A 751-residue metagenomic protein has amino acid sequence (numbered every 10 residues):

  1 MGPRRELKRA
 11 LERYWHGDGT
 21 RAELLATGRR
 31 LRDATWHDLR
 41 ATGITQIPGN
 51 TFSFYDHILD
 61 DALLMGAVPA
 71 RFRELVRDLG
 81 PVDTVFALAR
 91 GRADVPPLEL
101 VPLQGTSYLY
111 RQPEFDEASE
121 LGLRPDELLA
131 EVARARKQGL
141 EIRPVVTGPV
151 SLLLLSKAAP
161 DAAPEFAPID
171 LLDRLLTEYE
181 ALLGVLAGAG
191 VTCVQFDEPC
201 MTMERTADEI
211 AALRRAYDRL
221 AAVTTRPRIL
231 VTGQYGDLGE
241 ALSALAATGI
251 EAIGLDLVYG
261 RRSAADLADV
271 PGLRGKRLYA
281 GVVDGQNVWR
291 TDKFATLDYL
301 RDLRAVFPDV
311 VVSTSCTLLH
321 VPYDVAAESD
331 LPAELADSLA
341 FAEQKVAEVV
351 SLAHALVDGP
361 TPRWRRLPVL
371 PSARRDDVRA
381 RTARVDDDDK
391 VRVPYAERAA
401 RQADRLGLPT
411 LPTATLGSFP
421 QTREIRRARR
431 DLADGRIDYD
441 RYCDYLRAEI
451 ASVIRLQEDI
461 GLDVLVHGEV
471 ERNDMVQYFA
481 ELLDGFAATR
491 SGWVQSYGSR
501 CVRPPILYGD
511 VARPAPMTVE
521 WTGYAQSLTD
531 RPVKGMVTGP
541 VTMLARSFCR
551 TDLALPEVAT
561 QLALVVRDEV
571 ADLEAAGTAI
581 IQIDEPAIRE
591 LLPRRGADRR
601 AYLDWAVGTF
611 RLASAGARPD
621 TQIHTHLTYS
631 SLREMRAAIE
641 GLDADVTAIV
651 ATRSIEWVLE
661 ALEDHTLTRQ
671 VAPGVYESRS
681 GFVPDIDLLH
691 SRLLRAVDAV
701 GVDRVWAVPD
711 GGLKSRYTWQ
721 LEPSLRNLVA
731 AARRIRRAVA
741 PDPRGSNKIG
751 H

Functional and structural regions predicted by a protein language model:
M1-H751: Domain-level signal for soluble alpha/beta catalytic cores
